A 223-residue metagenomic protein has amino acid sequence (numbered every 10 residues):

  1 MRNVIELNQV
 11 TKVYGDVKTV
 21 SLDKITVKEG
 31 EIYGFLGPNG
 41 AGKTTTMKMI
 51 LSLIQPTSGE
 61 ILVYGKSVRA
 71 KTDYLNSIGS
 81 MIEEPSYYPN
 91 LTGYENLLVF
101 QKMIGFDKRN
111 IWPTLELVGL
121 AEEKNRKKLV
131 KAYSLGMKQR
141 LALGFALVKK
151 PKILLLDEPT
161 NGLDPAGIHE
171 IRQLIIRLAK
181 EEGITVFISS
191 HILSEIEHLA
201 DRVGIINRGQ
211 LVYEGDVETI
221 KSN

Functional and structural regions predicted by a protein language model:
M1-D23, E29: A short, flexible loop at the N-terminus of ABC-type nucleotide-binding domains that lies
G59-Y74: Conserved ABC transporter NBD signature motif
L98, K102, R109-N125: Conserved ABC ATPase "signature" region
K150: Conserved catalytic motifs of ABC-family nucleotide-binding domains
L154-E158: Catalytic Walker B motif of ABC-type/P-loop ATPase nucleotide-binding domains
R172-N223: ABC transporter nucleotide-binding domain
